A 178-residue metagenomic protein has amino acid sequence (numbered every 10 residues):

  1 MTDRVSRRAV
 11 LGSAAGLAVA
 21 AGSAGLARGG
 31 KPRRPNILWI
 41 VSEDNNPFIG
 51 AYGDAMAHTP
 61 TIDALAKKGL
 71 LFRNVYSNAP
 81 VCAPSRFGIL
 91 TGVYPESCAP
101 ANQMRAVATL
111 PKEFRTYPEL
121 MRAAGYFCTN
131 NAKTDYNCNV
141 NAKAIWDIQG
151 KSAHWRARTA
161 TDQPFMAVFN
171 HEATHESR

Functional and structural regions predicted by a protein language model:
T2-R178: Formylglycine-dependent sulfatase
